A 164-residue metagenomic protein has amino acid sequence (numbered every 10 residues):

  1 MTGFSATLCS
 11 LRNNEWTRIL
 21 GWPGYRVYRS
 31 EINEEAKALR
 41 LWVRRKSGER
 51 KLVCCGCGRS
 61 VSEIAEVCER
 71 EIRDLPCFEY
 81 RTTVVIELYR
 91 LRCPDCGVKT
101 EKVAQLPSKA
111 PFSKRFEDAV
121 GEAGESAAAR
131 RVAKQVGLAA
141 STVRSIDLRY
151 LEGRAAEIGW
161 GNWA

Functional and structural regions predicted by a protein language model:
M1, V61, E71-A164: Short, positively charged, Gly/Tyr-enriched micro-motifs that form contact patches at catalytic or ligand/partner
M1-D95: Short, conserved DNA-binding cores of transcription-related domains
